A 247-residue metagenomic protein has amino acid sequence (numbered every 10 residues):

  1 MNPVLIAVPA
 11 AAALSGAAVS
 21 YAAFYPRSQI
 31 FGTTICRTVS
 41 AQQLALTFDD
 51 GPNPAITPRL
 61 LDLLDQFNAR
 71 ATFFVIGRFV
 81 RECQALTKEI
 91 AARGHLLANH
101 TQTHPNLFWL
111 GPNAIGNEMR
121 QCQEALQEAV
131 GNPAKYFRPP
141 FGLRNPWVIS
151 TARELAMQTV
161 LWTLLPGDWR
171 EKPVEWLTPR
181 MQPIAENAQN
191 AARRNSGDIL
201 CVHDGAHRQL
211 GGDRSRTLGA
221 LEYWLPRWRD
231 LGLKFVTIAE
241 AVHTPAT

Functional and structural regions predicted by a protein language model:
M1-F24: Hydrophobic alpha-helical topogenic segments used for membrane insertion/localization
A23-A114, E118, A125, N132-A134 (+1 more regions): Active-site beta->alpha N-cap acidic-glycine motif
F48-D50, F73-G77, N99-T101, P139-F141 (+3 more regions): A cross-domain feature marking catalytic cores of carbohydrate-active enzymes and several ubiquitous metabolic/repair
R59-D62, A85-A92, N117, Q121-E124 (+4 more regions): Alpha-helical scaffolding segments of alpha/beta enzyme cores, especially the outer helices of TIM-barrel or partial
P105-L110, D168-K172, H207-G211: A short acidic, helix-capping loop that chelates divalent metal ions and anchors anionic groups
L110-N117, W176-P179, G212-A220: Alpha-helix N-cap and loop-to-helix initiation/capping positions
L143, I149-R193, L233-T244: His/Asp/Glu-enriched short active-site or ligand-binding loop at hydrolase and phosphoryl-transfer sites
A185-A239: Catalytic grooves of carbohydrate-active enzymes
